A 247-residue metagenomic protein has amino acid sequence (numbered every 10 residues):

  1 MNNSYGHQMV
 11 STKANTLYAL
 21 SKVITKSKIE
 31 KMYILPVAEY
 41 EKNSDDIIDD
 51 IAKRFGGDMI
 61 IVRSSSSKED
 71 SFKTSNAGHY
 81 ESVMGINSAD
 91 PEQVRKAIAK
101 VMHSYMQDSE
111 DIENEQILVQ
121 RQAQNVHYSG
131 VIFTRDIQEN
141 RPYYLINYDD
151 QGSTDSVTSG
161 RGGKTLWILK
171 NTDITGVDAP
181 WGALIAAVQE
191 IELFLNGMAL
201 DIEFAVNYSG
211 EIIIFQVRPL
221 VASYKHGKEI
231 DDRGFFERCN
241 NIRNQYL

Functional and structural regions predicted by a protein language model:
M1-S27, K31-P36, S44, F72-T74 (+3 more regions): Conserved divalent-metal-coordinating catalytic cores that perform phosphate/pyrophosphate/nucleotidyl transfer
T12, S67, I86-D90: Intrinsic-disorder/low-complexity, polar/charged segments
A19-S21, K31-P36, I51-S82, D108-Q124 (+1 more regions): ATP-grasp fold ATP-binding core
E39-E41, G85: Catalytic palm subdomain of template-directed nucleic-acid polymerases, centered on the conserved carboxylate motif
D46-D50: Long luminal/extracellular ectodomains of secretory-pathway precursor proteins
H79-Y105: Glycine-rich active-site/cofactor-binding loop and its immediate structural neighborhood
M102, M106, A123, E192-L195: Short regulatory alpha-helical segment in sensory/regulatory domains of signaling proteins that mediates
